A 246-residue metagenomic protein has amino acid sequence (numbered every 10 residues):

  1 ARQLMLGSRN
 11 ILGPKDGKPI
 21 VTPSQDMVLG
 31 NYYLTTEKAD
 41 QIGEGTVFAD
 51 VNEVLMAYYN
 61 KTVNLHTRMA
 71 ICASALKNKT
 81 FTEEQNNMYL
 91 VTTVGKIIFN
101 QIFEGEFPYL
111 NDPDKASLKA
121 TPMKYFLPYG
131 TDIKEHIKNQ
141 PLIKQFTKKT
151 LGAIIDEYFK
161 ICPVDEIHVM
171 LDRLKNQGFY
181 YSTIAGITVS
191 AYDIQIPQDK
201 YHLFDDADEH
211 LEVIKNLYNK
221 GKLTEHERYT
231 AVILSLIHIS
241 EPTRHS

Functional and structural regions predicted by a protein language model:
A1-H226: Feature marking long nucleic-acid-engaging regions of large polymerase/nuclease enzymes
H226-I233: Short, charged, amphipathic alpha-helical segments
I237-S246: Single conserved hydrophobic/aromatic residue that forms the stacking wall/gate of nucleotide- or nucleobase-binding
